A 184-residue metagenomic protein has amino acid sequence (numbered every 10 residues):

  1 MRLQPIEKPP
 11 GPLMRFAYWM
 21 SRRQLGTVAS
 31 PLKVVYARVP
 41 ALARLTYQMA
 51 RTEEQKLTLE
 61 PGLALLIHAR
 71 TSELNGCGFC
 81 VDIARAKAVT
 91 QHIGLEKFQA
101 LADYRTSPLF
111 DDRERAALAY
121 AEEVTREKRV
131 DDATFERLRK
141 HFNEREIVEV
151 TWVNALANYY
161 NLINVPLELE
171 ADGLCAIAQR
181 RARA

Functional and structural regions predicted by a protein language model:
M1-A184: Hydrophobic alpha-helical segments
